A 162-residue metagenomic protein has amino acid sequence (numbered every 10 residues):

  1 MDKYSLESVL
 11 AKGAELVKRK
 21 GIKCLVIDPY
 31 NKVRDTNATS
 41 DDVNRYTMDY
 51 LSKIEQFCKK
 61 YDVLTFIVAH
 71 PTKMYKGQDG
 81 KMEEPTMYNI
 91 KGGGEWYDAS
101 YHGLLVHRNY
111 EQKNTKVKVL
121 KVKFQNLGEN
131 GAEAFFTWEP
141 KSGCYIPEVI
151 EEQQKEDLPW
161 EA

Functional and structural regions predicted by a protein language model:
K3-L25, A38-T39, K53-Y61, K73-A162: C-terminal regions of RecA-like/P-loop NTPase motor modules
P29: Walker B catalytic acidic pair
K32-D35: Residues immediately C-terminal
T39-Y46: Alpha-helix N-cap and loop-to-helix initiation/capping positions
Y46-S52: Well-ordered, non-membrane alpha-helical segments in soluble/globular domains
V63, V68-H70: Conserved H-loop
